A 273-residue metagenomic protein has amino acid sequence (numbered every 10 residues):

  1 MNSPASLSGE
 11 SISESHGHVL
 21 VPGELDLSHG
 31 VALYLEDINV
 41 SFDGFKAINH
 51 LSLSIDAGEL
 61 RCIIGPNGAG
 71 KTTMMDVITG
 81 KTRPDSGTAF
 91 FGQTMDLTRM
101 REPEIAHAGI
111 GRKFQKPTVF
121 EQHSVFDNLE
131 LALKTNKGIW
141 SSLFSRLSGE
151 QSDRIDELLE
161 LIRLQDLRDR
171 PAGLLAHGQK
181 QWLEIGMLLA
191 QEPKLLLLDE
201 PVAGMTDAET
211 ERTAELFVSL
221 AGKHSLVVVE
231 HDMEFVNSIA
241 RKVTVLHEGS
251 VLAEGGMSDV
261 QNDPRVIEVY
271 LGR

Functional and structural regions predicted by a protein language model:
L7-R273: Glycine-rich phosphate-binding loops of nucleotide-dependent enzymes
